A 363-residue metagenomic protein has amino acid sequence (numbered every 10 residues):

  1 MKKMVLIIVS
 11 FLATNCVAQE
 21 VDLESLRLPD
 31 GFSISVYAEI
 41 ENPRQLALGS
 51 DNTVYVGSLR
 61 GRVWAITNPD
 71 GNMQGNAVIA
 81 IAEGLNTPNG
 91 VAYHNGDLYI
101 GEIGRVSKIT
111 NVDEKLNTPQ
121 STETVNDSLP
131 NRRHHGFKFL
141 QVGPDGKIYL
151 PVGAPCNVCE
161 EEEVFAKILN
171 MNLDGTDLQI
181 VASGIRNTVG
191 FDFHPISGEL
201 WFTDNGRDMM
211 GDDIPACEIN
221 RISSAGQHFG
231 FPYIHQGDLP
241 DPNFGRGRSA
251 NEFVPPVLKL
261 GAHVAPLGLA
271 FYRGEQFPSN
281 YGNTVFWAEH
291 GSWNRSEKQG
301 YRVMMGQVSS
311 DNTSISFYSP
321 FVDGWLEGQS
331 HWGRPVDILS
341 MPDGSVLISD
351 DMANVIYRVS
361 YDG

Functional and structural regions predicted by a protein language model:
E20-L28, F137, A154-N157, L173-T176 (+5 more regions): Beta-propeller domain segments
S33, N42, A77, G84-T87 (+9 more regions): Beta-rich catalytic cores
S35-E41, I79-G84, V125-R132, I180-I185 (+2 more regions): Surface loop/turn motifs at the tips and blade-to-blade linkers of beta-strand repeat domains
S35-G61, V264-F271, F286-G291: Beta-strand-rich domains and repeat architectures in extracellular enzymes and scaffolds, especially beta-propellers
T53-G57, D97-I100, K147-P151, E199-T203 (+3 more regions): Conserved beta-propeller blade signature
G104-G143, P151-C156, D177, A182: Asp-box/WD-like beta-propeller blade repeats and closely related beta-sheet repeat scaffolds
L339-G363: Blade-level signature of beta-propeller repeat domains, shared across WD40, Kelch, NHL, RCC1 and BNR/Asp-box propellers
